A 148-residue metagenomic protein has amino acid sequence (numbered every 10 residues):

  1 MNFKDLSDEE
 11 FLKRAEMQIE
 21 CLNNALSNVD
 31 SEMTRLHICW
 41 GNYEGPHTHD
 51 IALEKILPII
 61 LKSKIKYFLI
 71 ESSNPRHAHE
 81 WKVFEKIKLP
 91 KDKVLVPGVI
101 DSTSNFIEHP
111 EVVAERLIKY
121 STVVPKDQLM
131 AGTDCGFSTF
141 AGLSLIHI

Functional and structural regions predicted by a protein language model:
K4-N28, P58-K62: Acidic, His- and aromatic-enriched active-site or binding-groove loops in soluble protein domains that engage sugars
L26-S31, L61-K62, K82-V94, I118-D127: Acidic (Asp/Glu)-rich catalytic clusters
L36, I60, A131: Conserved, mostly hydrophobic/aromatic
P46-E54, H79-K88: Distinct, well-ordered alpha-helical segments
K66-N74: Catalytic beta/alpha-barrel core
K93-M130: C-terminal hydrophobic structural anchor segments that stabilize assembly/packing rather than catalytic chemistry
D127-T139: Short acidic/histidine-rich active-site segments
I146-I148: Conserved small/polar residues in nucleotide/adenosyl-binding loops
